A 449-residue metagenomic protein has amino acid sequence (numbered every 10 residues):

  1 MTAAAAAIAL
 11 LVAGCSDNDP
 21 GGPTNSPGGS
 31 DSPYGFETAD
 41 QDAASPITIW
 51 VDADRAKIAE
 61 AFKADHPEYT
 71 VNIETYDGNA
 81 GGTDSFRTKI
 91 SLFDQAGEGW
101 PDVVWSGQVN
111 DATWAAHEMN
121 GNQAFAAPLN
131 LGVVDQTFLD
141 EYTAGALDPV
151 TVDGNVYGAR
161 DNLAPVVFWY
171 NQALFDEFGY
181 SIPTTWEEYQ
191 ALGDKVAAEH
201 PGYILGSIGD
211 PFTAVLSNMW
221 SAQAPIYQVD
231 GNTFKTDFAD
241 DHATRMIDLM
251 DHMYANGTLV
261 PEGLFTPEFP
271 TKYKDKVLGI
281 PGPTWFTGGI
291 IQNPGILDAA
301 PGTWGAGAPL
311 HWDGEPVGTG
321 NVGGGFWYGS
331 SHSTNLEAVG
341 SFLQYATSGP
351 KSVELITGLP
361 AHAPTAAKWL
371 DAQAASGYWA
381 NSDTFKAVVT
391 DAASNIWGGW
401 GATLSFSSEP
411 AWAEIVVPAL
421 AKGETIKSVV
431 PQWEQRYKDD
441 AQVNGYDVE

Functional and structural regions predicted by a protein language model:
M1-P46, D439-E449: Short, low-complexity disordered leader/linker segments with a strong preference for bacterial N-terminal type II
W50-E74, W412: Short, polar/charged alpha-helical segment
K57, A112-M119, T143-I182, I208-N232 (+4 more regions): Periplasmic solute-binding protein
D65-Y142, E177-S181, T271-I280, L297-D298: Extracytoplasmic "Venus flytrap"/periplasmic binding protein-like
A115-A127, D153, I290-G314: Ligand-binding "clamshell"
F178, T244, M253-T258, G295-A361: Extracytoplasmic/periplasmic substrate-recognition and gating elements
G193, N232-G263, G305-P309: Glycine-centered hinge/linker elements that transmit conformational signals in sensory and ligand-binding systems
N321, D383-Y437: C-terminal capping/gating helix-and-loop segments adjacent to ligand/active sites or protein-protein/ligand interfaces
